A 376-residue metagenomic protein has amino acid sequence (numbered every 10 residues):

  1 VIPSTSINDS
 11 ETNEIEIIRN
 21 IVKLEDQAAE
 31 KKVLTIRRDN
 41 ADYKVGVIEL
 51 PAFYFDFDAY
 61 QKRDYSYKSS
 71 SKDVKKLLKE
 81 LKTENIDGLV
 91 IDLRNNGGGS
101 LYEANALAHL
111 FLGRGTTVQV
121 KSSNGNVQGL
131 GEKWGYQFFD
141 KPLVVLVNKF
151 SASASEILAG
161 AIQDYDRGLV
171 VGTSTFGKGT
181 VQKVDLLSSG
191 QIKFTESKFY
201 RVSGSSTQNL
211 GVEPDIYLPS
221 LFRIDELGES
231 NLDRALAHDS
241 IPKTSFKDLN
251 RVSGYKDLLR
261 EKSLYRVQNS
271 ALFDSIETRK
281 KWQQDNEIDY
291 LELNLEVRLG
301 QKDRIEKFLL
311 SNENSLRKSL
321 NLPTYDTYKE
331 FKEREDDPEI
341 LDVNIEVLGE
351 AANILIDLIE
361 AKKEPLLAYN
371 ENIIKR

Functional and structural regions predicted by a protein language model:
V1-S188, K198, I340, N344 (+1 more regions): Cleft-lining beta-strand/loop regions that shape enzyme active-site pockets
E11-N13, K44, K193, V212 (+1 more regions): A generic structural signal for well-ordered coil/turn residues at beta-strand boundaries that shape enzyme active-site
N20, P51, L77-D87, L110-R114 (+11 more regions): Structured segments of extracytoplasmic/periplasmic soluble domains in secreted or envelope-associated proteins
A104, H109, L130, Q191-I192 (+3 more regions): Short, functionally important structural connectors and interaction interfaces within domains
G135-F139, Q191-I192, D239-F246: A general structural signal for short secondary-structure boundary/capping elements
A154, D166, G177-L227: Polar, glycine-rich mid-to-C-terminal structural blocks that act as macromolecule-binding/assembly scaffolds
T207-R376: Conserved functional hotspot residues or short segments at active or partner-binding sites across diverse domains
